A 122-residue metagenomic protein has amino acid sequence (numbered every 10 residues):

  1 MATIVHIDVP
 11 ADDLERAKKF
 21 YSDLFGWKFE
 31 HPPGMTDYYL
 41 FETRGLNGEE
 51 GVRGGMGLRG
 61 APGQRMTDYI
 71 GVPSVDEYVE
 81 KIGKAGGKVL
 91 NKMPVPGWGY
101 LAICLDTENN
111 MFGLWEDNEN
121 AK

Functional and structural regions predicted by a protein language model:
A2, D8-G51: Core segments of cupin and vicinal oxygen chelate
I4-D12, L58-K84, Y100-L105: Vicinal oxygen chelate
V9, E30, V79-K122: Vicinal oxygen chelate
T36, G63, P96: Residue-level detector of flexible, active-site-proximal loop/helix-junction positions within diverse enzyme catalytic
T43, L58, E116-D117: Active-site donor-binding loop signature of nucleotide-sugar glycosyltransferases
L46, A61, P94-V95: Short polar/acidic secondary-structure junctions
G54-G55: Amphipathic N-proximal alpha-helical interface segments
